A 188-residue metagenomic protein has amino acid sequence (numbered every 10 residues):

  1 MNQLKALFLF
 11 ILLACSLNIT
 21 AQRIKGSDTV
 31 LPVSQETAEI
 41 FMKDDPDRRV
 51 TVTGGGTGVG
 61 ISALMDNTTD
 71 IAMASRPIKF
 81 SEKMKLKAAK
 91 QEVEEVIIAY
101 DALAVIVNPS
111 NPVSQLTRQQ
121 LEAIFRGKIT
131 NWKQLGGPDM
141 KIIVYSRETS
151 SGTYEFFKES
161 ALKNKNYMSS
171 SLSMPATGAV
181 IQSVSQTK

Functional and structural regions predicted by a protein language model:
M1-Q3: N-terminal secretory signal peptides that target proteins for export/translocation
A6-T20: Hydrophobic h-region of N-terminal signal peptides that target proteins for export in Gram-negative bacteria
A21-K188: Flexible loop/hinge segments at secondary-structure junctions
